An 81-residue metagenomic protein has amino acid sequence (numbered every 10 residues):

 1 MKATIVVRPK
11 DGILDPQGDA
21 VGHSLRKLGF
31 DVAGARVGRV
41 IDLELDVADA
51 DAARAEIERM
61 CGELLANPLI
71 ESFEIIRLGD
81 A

Functional and structural regions predicted by a protein language model:
K2-D42, V47-A81: Long, contiguous binding/interaction regions
